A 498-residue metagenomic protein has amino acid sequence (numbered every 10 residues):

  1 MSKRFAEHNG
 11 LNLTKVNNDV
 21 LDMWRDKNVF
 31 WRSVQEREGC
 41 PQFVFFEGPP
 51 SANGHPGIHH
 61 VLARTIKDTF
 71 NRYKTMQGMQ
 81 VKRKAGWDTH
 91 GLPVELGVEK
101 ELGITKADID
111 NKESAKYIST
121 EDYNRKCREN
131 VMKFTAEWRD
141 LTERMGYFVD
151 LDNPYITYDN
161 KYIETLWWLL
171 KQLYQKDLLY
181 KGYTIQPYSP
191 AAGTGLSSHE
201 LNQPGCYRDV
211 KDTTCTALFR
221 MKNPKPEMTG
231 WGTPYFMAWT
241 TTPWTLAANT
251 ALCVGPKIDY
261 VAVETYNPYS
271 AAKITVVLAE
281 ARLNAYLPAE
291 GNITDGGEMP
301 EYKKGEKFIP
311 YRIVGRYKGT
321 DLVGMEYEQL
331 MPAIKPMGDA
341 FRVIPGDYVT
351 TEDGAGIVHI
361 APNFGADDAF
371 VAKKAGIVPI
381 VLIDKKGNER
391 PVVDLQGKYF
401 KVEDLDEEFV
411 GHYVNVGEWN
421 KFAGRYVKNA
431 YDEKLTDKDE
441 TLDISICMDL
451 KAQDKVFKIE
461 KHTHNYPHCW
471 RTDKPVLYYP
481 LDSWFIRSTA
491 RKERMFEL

Functional and structural regions predicted by a protein language model:
S2-Y269, A361-A366, V371-K374, V381-K398 (+2 more regions): N-terminal, positively charged nucleic-acid-binding surface of large information/translation enzymes
N12, T105, S114, D150 (+4 more regions): Short, solvent-exposed coil/turn linker segments
K106, T294, M299-P300, Y327 (+4 more regions): Polar low-complexity intrinsically disordered regions enriched in Ser/Thr and small residues
D159, D347, D394, D404 (+1 more regions): Intrinsic-disorder/low-complexity, polar/charged segments
T250, I258, A262, Y266-K386 (+2 more regions): Catalytic alpha/beta core of large soluble enzyme barrels
N292-K304, E440-D454: Short, basic/low-complexity N-terminal boundary segments at the transition from targeting/disordered tails
F400-T441: Surface-exposed intrinsically disordered loops and tails
